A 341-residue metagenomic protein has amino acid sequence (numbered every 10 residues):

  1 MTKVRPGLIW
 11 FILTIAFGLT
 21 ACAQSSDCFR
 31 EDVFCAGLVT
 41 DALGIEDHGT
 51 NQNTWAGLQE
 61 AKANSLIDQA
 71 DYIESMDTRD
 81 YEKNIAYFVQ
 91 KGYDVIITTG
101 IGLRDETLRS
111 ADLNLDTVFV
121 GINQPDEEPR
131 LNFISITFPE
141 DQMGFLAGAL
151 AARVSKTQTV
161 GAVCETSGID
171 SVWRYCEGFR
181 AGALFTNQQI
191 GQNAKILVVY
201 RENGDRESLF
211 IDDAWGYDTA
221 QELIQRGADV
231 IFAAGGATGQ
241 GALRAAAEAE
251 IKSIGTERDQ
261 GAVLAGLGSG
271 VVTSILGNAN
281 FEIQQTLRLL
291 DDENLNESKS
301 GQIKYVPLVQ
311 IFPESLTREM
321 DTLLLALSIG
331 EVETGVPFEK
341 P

Functional and structural regions predicted by a protein language model:
M1-F11: Bacterial N-terminal signal peptides that target proteins for export
F11-L13, A23-Q24: N-terminal helix-turn-helix DNA-binding module of bacterial transcription factors
L19-A21: C-terminal motif of bacterial Sec signal peptides marking the signal peptidase cleavage site
Q24-P341: A residue-level marker of the well-folded mature domains of exported/periplasmic proteins
